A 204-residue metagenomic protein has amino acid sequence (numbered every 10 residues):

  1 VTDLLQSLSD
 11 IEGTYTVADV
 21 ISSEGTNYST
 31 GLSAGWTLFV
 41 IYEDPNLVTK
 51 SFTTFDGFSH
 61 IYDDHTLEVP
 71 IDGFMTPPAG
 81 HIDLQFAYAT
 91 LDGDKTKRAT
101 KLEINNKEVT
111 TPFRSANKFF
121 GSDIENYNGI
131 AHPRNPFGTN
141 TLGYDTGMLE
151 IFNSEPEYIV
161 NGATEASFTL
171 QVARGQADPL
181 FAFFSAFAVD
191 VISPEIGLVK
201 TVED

Functional and structural regions predicted by a protein language model:
V1-S29, P112-A177, F181: Cysteine-clustered segments with highest specificity for TGF-beta superfamily mature ligands
T2-S9, V40-D44, E68-H81, I104 (+1 more regions): Extracellular and analogous surface-interaction loops
E12-T14, S33-F39, T49-S51, H81-D83 (+2 more regions): Extracellular structured ligand-interaction cores
I21-L67: A short "linker-to-beta-strand initiation" element
G25-T26, T90-A99, Q176: Extended, low-complexity, turn-rich repeat/linker tracts enriched in Gly/Pro/Ser/Thr and Asp/Glu that occur
G80-G93: A short beta-strand element within beta-rich, extracytoplasmic domains of secreted/secretory-pathway proteins
T96-T110: Short, surface-exposed beta-strand/strand-loop-strand elements in extracellular ectodomains
V191-D204: Exported/extracytosolic protein signature
